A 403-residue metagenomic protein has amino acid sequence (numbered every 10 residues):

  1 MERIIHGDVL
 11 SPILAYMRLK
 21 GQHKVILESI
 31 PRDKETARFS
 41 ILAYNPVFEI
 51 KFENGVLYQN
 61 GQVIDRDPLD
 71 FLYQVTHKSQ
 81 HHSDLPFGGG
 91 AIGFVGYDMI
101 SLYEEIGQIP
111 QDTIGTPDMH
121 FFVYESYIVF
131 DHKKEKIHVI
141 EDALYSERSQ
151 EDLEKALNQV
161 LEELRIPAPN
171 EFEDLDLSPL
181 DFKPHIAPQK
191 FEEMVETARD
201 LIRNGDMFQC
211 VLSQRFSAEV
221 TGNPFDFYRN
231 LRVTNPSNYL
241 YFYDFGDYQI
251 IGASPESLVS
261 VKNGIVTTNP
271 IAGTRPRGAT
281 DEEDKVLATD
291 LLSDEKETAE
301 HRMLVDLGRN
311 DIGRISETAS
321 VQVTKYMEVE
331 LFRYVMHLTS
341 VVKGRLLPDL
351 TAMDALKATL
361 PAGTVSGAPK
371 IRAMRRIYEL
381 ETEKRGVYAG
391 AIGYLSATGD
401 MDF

Functional and structural regions predicted by a protein language model:
M1-F403: Extended alpha-helical targeting/anchoring segments, especially N-terminal organellar/secretory targeting helices
